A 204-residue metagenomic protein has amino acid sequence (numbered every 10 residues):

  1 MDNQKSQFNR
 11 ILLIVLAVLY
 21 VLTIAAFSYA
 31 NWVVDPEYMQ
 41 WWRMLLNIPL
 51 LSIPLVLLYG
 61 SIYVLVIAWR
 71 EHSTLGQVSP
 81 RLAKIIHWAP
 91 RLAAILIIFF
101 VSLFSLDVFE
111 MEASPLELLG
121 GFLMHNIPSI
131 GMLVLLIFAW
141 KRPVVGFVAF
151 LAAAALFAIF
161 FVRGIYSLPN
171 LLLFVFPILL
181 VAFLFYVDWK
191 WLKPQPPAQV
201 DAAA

Functional and structural regions predicted by a protein language model:
M1-F8, V66-I86, K193-A204: Membrane-interfacial, low-structure loops and terminal tails that flank and connect transmembrane helices in multi-pass
K5, M132-V145: Juxtamembrane helix-break-helix junctions at the cytosolic face of small multi-pass alpha-helical membrane proteins
R10-A25, P90-F100: Alpha-helical transmembrane segments
L12-L16, T23-F27, W42-L57, G120-L133 (+1 more regions): Alpha-helical transmembrane segments of polytopic membrane proteins
A26-Y38, F104-A113, I159-I165: Juxtamembrane "helix-exit" motif on the non-cytosolic side of transmembrane helices
P80-A113: Membrane-helix boundary elements
I86-A89, S167-A204: Alpha-helical transmembrane segments and their immediate juxtamembrane flanks in integral membrane proteins
V145-F157: Central hydrophobic cores of alpha-helical transmembrane segments in multi-pass integral membrane proteins
